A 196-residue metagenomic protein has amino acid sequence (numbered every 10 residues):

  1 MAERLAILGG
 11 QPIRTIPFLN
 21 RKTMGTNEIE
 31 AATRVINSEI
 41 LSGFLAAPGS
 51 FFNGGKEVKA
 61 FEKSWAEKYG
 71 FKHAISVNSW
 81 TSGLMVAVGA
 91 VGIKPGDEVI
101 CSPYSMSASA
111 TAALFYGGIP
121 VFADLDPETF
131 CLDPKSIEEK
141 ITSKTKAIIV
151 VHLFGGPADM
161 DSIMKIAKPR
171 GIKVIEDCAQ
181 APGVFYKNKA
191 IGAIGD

Functional and structural regions predicted by a protein language model:
M1-T81, M85-G89, K168: Conserved PLP-binding active-site segment in aminotransferase class I/II-type PLP enzymes
Q11-T15, G118, G192-A193: Short glycine/proline- and charge-enriched loop/turn segments that cap or connect secondary-structure elements
K22, F130, G192: Residues that recognize and position ribonucleotide moieties
K63, D161, K189: Active-site phosphate/pyrophosphate- and oxyanion-stabilizing loops and adjacent acidic/basic residues in soluble
A66, V91, E139-K140, K189-A193: Structural motif
Y69, K94, S143, A193-D196: Structured loop/turn residues at beta-strand edges in well-structured enzyme cores
G89-C178, F185: PLP-dependent aminotransferase-like
E176, Q180-D196: Conserved active-site segment immediately N-terminal to the catalytic lysine that forms the internal aldimine
